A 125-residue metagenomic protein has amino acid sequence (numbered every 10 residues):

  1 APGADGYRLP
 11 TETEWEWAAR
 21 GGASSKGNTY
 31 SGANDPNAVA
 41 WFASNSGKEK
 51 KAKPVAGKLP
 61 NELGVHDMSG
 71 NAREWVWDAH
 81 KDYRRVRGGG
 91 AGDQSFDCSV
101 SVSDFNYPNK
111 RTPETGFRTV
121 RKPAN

Functional and structural regions predicted by a protein language model:
A1-P113: Functional-site microenvironments in short loops/helix caps that host divalent-cation chemistry
P113-N125: Short, structured beta-strand segments at or near domain termini in extracellular proteins/domains
